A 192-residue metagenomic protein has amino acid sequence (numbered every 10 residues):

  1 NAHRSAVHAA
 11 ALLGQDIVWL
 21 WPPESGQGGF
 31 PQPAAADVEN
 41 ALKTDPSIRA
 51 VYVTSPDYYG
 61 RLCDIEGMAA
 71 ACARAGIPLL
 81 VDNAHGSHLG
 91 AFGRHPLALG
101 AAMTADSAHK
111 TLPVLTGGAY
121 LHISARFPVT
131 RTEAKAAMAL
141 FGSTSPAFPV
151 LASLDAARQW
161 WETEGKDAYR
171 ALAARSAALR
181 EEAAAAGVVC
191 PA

Functional and structural regions predicted by a protein language model:
N1-P191: Conserved PLP-enzyme active-site core in the AAT-like
